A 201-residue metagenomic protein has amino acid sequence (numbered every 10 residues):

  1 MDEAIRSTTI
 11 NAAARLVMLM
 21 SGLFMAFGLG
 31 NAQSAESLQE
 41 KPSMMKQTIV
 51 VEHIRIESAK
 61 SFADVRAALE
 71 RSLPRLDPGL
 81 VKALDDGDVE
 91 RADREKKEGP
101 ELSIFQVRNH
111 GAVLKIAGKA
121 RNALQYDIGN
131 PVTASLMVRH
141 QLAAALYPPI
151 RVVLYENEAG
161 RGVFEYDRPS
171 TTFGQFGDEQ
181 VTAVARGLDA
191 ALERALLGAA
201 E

Functional and structural regions predicted by a protein language model:
M1-A12: N-terminal secretory signal peptides that target proteins for export/translocation
I5, L19, A32-A35: Intrinsically disordered, low-complexity segments
S7-T8, G28, R186: Intrinsic disorder/low-complexity signature
N11-A12, M18, R139: Generic hydrophobic-segment detector
V17-G28: Bacterial N-terminal signal peptides
Q33-E201: Feature detects long, helix-prone N-terminal segments enriched in hydrophobes
